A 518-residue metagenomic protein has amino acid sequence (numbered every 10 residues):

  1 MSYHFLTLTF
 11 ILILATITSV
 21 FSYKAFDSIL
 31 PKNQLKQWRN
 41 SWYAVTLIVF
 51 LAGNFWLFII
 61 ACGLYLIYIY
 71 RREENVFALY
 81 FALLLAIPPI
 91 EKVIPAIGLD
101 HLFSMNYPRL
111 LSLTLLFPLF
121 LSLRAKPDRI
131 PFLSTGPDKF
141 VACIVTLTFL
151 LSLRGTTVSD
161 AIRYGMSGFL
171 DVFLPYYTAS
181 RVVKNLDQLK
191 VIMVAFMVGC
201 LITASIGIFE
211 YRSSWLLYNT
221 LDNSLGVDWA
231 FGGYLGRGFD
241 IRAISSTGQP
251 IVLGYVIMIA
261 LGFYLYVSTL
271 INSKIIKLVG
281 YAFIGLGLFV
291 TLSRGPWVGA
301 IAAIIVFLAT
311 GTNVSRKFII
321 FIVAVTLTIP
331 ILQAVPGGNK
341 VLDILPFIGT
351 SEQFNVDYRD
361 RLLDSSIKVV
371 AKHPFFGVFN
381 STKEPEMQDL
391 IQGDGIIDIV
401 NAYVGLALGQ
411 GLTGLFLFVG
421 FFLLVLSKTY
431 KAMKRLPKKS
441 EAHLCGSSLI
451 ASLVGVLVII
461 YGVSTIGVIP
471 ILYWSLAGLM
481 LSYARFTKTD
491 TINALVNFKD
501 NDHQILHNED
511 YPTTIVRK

Functional and structural regions predicted by a protein language model:
F5, L153, I202-S205, E210-L216 (+5 more regions): A membrane-periplasm/extracellular boundary helix in multi-pass inner-membrane enzymes that assemble envelope glycans
I13-A25, L30-Y43, I60-G63, R163-Y164 (+5 more regions): Hydrophobic alpha-helical segments of polytopic membrane proteins
L14-V20, F321-I322, L449-P512: Transmembrane alpha-helices of multi-pass inner-membrane enzymes
I69-F173, T513: N-terminal hydrophobic segments of proteins, predominantly signal-anchor/transmembrane helices of inner/organellar
A142-L153, M193-T310, V325, V516: Alpha-helical transmembrane segments of multi-pass inner-membrane proteins
I241, P336-Q410, K431-L436: Long extracytoplasmic/lumenal interhelical loops at the membrane interface of multi-pass membrane proteins
S245, Q249-I251, G285-F289, D364-I367 (+3 more regions): A conserved mid-to-late transmembrane alpha helix and its immediate loop/hinge that forms the functional core
S268, I276, I301, A309 (+2 more regions): Hydrophobic transmembrane alpha-helices and their immediate junctions
